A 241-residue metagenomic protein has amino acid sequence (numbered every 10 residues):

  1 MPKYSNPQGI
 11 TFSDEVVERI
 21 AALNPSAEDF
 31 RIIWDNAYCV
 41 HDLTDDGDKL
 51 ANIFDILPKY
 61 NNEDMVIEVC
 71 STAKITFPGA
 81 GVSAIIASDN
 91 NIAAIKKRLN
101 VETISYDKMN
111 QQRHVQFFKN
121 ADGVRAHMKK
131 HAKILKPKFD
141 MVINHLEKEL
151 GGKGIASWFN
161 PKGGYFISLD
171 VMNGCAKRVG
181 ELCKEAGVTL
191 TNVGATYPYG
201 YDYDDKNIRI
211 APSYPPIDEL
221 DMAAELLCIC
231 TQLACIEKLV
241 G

Functional and structural regions predicted by a protein language model:
M1-T44, D48, K238: Active-site phosphate-binding strand-loop segment of PLP-dependent enzymes
P2-K3, I33-N36, C70, A84-I86 (+4 more regions): Short beta-strand segments
E28-F30, W34, G47-A73, A93-A94 (+1 more regions): Conserved active-site segment immediately N-terminal to the catalytic lysine that forms the internal aldimine
P58-K136, E149: Conserved core segment of the aminotransferase class I/II
N62, E185, G200-G241: PLP-dependent enzyme catalytic core of the Aspartate aminotransferase-like
S71-A73, I155-A156, G194-Y199: Short, solvent-exposed loop/turn elements at beta->coil junctions and helix N-caps that rim active or binding pockets
K129-I143, I155-D170, K184: Conserved glycine-rich beta-strand-loop-beta hairpin in the small C-terminal domain of fold type I
M172-C175, P215-I217: Helix N-cap motif at beta-to-alpha junctions
